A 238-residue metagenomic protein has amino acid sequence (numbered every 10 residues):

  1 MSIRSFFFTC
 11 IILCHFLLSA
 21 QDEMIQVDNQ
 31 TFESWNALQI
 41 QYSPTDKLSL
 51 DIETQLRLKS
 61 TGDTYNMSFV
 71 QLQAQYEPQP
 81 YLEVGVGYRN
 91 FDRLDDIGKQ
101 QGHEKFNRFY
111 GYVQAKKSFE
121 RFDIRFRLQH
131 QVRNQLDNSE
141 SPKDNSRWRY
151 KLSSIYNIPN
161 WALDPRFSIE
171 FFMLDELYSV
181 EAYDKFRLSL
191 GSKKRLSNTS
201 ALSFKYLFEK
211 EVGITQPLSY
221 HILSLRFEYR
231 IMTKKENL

Functional and structural regions predicted by a protein language model:
M1-V27, I231-T233: Bacterial Sec-dependent N-terminal signal peptides
D22-E77, E83: Start-of-domain marker
Q30-S34, N66-S68, K105-F109, P142-W148 (+2 more regions): Residues that define the transmembrane beta-barrel architecture of outer-membrane proteins
N36-Y42, L72-Y76, G111-K117, H130 (+3 more regions): Residues on the lipid-exposed face of transmembrane beta-strands in outer-membrane beta-barrel proteins
D46-I52, Y81-V86, E120-I124, N160-P165 (+2 more regions): Repeated loop/turn-to-beta-strand initiation elements of outer-membrane beta-barrel proteins
T54-S60, Y88-L94, K117-F119, H130-N134 (+3 more regions): Transmembrane beta-strands of outer-membrane beta-barrel pores
V113, S219-L238: Outer-membrane beta-barrel "beta-signal"
D123, R127-K210: Outer-membrane beta-barrel transmembrane domain signature
